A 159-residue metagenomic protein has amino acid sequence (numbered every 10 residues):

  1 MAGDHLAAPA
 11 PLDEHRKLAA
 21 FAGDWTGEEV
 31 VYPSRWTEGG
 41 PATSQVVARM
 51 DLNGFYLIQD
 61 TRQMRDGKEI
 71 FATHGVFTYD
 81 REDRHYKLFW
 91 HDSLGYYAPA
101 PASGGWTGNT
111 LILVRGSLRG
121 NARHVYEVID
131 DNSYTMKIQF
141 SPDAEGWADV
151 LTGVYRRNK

Functional and structural regions predicted by a protein language model:
M1-K159: Hydrophobic small-molecule pocket/channel-lining residues, especially in calycin-type beta-barrels
